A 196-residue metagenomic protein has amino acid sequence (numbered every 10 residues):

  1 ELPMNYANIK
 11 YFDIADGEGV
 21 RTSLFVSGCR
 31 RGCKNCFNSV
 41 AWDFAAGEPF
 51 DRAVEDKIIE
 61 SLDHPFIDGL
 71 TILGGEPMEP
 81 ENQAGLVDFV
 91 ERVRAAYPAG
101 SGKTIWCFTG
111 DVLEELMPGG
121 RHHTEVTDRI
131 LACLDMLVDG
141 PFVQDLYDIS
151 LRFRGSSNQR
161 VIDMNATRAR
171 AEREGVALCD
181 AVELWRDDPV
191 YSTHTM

Functional and structural regions predicted by a protein language model:
L2-Y6, V20, N35-R121, E125: Conserved Radical SAM active-site core
N5-A15, D63-P65, R94-M196: Auxiliary Fe-S-binding modules of radical SAM enzymes
N5-G32: N-terminal pre-triad scaffold of radical SAM enzymes
G17-G19, G28, G47, G69 (+2 more regions): Glycine-centered flexibility motif
F25, N82-Q83, D148, D163: Ubiquitous "structural anchor" signal
C29, P77, F142: Hydrophobic pocket-lining residues within nucleotide cofactor-binding pockets
